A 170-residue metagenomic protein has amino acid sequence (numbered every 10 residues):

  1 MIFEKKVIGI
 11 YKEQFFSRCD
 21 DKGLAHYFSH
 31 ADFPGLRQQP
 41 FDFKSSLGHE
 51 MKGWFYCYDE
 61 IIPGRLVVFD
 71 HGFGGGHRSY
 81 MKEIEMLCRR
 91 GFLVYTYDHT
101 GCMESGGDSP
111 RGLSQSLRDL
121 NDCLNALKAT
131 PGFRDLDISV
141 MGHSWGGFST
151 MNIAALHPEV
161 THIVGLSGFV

Functional and structural regions predicted by a protein language model:
M1-K44, K52-W54: An N-terminal hydrophobic leader/cap segment in hydrolases
G53-I62: Short beta-strand-to-loop junctions in surface cap/lid or active-site-entrance loops
P63-G72: Short beta-strand element of the alpha/beta-hydrolase
F73-M86, H99: The serine-hydrolase catalytic nucleophile loop
L87-G106: Conserved alpha/beta-hydrolase
P110-P131: Alpha/beta-hydrolase active-site loop
A126-T130, L136-V170: Primarily recognizes the serine-hydrolase "nucleophile elbow" in alpha/beta-hydrolase and SGNH/GDSL folds
